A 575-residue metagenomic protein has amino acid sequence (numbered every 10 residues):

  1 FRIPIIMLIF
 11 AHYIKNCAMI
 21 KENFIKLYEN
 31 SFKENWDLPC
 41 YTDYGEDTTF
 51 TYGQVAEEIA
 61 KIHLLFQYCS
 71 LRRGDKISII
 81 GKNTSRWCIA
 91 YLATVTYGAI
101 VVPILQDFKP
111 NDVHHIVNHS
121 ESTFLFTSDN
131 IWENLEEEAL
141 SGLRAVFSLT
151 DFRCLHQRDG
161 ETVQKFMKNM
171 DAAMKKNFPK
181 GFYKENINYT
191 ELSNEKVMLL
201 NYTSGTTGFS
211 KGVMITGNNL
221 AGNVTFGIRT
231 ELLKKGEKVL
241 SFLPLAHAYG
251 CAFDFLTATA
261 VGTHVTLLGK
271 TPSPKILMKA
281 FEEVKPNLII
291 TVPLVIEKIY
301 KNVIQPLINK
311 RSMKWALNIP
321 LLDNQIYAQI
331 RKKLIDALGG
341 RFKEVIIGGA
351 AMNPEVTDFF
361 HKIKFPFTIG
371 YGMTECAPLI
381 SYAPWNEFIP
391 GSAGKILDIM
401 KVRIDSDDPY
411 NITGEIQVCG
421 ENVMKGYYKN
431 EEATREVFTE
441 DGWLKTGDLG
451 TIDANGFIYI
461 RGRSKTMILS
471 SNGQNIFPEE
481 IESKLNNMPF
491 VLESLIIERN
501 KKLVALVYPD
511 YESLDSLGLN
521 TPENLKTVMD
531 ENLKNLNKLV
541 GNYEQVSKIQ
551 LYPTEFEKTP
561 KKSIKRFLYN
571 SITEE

Functional and structural regions predicted by a protein language model:
L27-T51, K548: AMP-dependent adenylate-forming
W36-D37, M167-Y202, F209, L232-K238: Conserved pre-ATP/AMP-binding loop-to-beta segment of ANL
C40-T84, C88, L92, K109-H114 (+1 more regions): Conserved AMP-binding/adenylate-forming core of the ANL superfamily
T51-G53, Y189, M198-V224: Conserved AMP-binding A3 loop
C69, T96-K175, K501: Structural core segment of the AMP-binding/adenylate-forming
F108, L125, G420, K425-G426 (+1 more regions): AMP-binding/adenylate-forming catalytic core of the ANL superfamily
A221-K238, L245-K332, R341, P366: Conserved AMP-binding/adenylation subdomain of ANL enzymes
I396, R403, Y410-N411, E415-S470: Conserved ATP-binding/catalytic segment of the ANL
